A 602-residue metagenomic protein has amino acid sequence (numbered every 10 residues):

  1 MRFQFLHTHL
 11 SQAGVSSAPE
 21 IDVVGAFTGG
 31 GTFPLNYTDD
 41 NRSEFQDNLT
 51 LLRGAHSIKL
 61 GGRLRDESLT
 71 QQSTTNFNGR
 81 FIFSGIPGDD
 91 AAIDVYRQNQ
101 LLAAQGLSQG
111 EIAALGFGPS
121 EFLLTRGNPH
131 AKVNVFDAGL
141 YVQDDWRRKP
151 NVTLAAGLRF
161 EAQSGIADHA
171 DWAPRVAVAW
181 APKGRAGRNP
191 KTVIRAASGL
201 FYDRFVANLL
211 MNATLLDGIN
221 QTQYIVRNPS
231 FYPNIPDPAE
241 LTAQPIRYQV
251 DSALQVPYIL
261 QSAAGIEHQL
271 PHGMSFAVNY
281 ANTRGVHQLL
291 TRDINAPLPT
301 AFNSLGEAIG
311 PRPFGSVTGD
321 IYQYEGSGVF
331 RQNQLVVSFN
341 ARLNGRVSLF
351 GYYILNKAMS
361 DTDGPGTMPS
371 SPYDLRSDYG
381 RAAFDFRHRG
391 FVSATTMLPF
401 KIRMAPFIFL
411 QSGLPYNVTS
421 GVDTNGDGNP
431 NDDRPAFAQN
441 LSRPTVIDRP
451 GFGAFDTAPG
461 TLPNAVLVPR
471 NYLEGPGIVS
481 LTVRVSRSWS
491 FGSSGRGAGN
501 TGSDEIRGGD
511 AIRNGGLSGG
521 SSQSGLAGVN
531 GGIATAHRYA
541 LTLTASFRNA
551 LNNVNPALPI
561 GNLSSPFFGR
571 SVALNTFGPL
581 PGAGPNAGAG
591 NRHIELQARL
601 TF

Functional and structural regions predicted by a protein language model:
M1-G139: Replace "related TpsB outer-membrane translocases also match" with "some related outer-membrane beta-barrels such as
F3, A13-V23, T28-G31, R42-E44 (+7 more regions): Surface-exposed extracellular loop regions of Gram-negative outer-membrane beta-barrel proteins
H9-V15, A186-P233, T242, V286-I294 (+1 more regions): Surface-exposed extracellular loop regions of Gram-negative outer-membrane beta-barrel proteins, predominantly
G30-L35, E44-F45, S84, R126-H130 (+7 more regions): Extracellular loop and loop/strand-boundary signature of outer-membrane beta-barrel proteins
N41-D47, G62, F136-V142, W172-V178 (+7 more regions): Hydrophobic, lipid-facing positions within transmembrane beta-strands of outer-membrane proteins
L51-R53, V142, W146-R148, F160-A162 (+7 more regions): Residue-level signature of outer-membrane beta-barrel architecture
F77-P129, L209, A213-P245, N303-S304 (+2 more regions): Core domains of carbohydrate- and sulfate-ester-processing enzymes
N151, G165, G187, Q255-S262 (+1 more regions): Short, solvent-exposed micro-motifs at the edges of structured domains
